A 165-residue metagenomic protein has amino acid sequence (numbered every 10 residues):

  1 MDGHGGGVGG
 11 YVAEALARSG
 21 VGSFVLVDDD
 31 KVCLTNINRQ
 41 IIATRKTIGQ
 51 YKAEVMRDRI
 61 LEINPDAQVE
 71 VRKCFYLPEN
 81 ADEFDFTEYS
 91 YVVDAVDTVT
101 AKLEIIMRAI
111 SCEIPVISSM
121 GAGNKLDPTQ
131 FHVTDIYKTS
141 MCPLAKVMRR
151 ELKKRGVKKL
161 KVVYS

Functional and structural regions predicted by a protein language model:
M1-S165: Adenine nucleotide-associated cytosolic modules
